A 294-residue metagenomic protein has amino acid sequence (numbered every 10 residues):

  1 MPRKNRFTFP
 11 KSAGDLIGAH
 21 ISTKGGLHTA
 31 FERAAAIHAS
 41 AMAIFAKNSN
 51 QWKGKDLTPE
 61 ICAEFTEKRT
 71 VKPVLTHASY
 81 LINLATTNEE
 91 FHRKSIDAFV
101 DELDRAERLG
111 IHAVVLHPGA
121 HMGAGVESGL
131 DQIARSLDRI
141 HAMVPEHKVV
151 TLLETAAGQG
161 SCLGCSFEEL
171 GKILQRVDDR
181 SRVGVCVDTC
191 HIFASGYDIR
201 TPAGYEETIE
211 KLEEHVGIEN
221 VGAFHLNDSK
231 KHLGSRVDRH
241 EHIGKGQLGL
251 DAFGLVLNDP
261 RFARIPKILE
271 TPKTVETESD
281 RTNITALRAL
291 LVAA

Functional and structural regions predicted by a protein language model:
M1-A78, I82-D101, A293-A294: N-terminal pre-domain/capping segments
P2-R6, G171-A294: Histidine-acidic metal/acid-base catalytic patches
T8-S12, E32-H38, L57-L75, E102-G110 (+4 more regions): Acidic (Asp/Glu)-rich catalytic clusters
H20-K24, K47-S49, S79-L81, G119-H121 (+4 more regions): Active-site beta-loop-alpha junctions enriched in small/polar residues
A34, H77, S95, A106 (+5 more regions): Conserved, mostly hydrophobic/aromatic
I44, V74-A78, I111-P118, T151-L153 (+1 more regions): Short beta-strand segments at enzyme active-site cores
K53-I61, T86-A98, A124-R135, S161-E169 (+3 more regions): Alpha-helix N-cap and loop-to-helix initiation/capping positions
L84-G184: Active-site acidic/histidine proton-transfer and metal-coordination neighborhood in alpha/beta enzyme cores
